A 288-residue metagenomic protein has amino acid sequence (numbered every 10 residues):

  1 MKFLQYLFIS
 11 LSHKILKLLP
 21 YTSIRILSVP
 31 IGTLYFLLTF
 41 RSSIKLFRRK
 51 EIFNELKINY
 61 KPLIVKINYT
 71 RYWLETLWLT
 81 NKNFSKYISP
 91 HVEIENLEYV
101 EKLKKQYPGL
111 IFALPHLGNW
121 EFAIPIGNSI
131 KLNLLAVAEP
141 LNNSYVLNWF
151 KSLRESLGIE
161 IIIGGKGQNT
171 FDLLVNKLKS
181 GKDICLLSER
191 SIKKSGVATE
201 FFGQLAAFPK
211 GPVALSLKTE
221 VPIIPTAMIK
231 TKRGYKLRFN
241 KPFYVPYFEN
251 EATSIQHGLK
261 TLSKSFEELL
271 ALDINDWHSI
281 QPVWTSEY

Functional and structural regions predicted by a protein language model:
M1-I111: Membrane-anchoring hydrophobic helices of lipid-metabolizing enzymes
L11, L46, W149-F150, S265: Hydrophobic alpha-helical segments typical of transmembrane helices and their membrane-interface/capping positions
L38-T39, N54-I64, K102-Q106, S129 (+2 more regions): Non-catalytic C-terminal accessory region of glycerolipid acyltransferases and related lyso-lipid remodeling enzymes
S43-I44, N143-S144, L205-P209: Active-site metal-coordination segments of metallo-dependent hydrolases
P90-E93, L117, N143, G164-Q168 (+2 more regions): A conditional alpha-helix N-cap/helix-loop micro-motif detector
L97-E101, I124, F150-K151, L174-V175 (+1 more regions): Short amphipathic alpha-helical segments and helix-helix/interface helices
Q106-K166, K194-V197: Catalytic core of membrane glycerolipid acyltransferases/transacylases, capturing the structured, soluble-facing
